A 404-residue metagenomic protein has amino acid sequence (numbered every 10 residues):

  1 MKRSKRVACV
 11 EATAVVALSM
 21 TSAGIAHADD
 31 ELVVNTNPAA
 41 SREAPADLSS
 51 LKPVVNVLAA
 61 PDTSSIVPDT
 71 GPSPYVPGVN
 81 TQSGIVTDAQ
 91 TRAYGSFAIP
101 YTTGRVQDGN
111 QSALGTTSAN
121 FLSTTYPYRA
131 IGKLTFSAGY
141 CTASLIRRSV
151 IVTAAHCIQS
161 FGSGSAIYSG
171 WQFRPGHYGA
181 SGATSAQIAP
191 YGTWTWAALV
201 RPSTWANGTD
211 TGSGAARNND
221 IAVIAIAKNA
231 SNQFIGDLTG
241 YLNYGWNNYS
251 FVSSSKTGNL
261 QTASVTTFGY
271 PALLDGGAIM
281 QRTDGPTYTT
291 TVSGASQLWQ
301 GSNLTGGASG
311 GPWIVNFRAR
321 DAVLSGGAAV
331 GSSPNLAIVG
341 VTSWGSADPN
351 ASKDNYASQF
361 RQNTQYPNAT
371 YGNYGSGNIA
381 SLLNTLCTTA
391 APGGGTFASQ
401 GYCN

Functional and structural regions predicted by a protein language model:
L18-I25: C-terminal segment of classical bacterial N-terminal signal peptides
A28-L145, S376, S381-N404: Protease-domain processing segments flanking chymotrypsin-fold serine proteases, especially trypsin-like
V106-R129, A138-Y140, Y168-I235: Conserved catalytic-core segment of clan PA serine endopeptidases
T124-Y178, G285-V292, G301-S302: Catalytic histidine site
L134, A143, S149, T153 (+6 more regions): Terminal peptide-recognition signature
R217-L304: Chymotrypsin/trypsin-fold serine protease catalytic domain
N303-V341: Catalytic nucleophile loop of clan PA
N335, V339-T342, S346-N404: C-terminal cap/linker of serine protease catalytic domains
